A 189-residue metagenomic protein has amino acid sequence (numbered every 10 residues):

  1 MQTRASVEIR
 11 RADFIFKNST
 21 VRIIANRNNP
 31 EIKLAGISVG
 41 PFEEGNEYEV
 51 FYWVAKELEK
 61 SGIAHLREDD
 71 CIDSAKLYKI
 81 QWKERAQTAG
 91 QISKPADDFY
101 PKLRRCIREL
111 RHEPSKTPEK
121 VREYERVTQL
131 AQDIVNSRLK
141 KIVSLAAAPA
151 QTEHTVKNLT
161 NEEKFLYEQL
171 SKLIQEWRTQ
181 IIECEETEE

Functional and structural regions predicted by a protein language model:
M1-E31, A35: N-terminal, Lys/Arg-enriched amphipathic/low-complexity engagement segments that precede the first folded domain
Q2-D13, C71-E189: Charge/polar-rich, low-complexity and marginally structured segments
D13, A25, Y48, A64 (+1 more regions): Functionally constrained cores in energy, signaling, and assembly domains
K17-T20, E44-G45, F51, T88-I92: Short N-terminal secondary-structure initiator segments
N18, N26-N29, N46, N136 (+1 more regions): Detector for Asparagine
I23-A25, V50, L66, L103 (+1 more regions): Generic structural hydrophobic/aromatic packing signal, biased to beta-strands
N29-I72: Compact, well-ordered interaction domains used in eukaryotic information-processing assemblies
